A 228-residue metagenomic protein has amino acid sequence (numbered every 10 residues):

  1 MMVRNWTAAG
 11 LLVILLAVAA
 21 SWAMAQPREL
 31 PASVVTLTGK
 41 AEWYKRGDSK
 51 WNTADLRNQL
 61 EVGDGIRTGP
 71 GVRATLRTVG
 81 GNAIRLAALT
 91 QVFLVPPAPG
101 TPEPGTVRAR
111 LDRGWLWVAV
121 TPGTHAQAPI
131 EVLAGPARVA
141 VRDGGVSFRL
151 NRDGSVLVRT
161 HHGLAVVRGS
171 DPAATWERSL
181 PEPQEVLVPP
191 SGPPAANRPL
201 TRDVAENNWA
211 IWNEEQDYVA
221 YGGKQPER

Functional and structural regions predicted by a protein language model:
M1-L11: Bacterial N-terminal signal peptides that target proteins for export
G10-A19: Bacterial N-terminal signal peptides
A23-R228: Flexible, surface-exposed loop/linker segments and immediately adjacent secondary-structure boundaries
